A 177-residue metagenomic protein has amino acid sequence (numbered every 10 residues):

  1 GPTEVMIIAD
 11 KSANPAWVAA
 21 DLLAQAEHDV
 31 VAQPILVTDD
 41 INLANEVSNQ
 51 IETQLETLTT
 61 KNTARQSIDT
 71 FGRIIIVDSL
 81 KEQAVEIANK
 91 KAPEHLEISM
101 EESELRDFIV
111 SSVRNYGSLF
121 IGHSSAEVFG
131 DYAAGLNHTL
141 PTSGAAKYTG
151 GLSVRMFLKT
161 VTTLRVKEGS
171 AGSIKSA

Functional and structural regions predicted by a protein language model:
G1-Q83: ALDH superfamily catalytic-core signature
E86, K90-A177: C-terminal core of ALDH-fold dehydrogenases
